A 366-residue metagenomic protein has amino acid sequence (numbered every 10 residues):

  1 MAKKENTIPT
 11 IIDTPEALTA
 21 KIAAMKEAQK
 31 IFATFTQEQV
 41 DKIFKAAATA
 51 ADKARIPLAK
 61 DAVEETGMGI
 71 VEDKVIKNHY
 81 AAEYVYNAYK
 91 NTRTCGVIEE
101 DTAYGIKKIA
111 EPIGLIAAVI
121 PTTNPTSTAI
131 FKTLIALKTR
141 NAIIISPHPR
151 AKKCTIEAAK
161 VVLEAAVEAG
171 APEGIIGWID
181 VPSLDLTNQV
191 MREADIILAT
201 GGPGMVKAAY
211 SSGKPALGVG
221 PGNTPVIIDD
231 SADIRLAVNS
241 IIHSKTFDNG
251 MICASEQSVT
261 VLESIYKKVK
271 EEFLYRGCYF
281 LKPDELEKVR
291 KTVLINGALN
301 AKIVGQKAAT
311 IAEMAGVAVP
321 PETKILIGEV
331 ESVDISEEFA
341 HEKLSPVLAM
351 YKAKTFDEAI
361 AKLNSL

Functional and structural regions predicted by a protein language model:
A2-K107, I135, Y275: N-terminal Rossmann-like NAD(P)+-binding subdomain of aldehyde/semialdehyde dehydrogenases
K3, A33, V317-L366: Conserved C-terminal structural/oligomerization subdomain of aldehyde/semialdehyde dehydrogenase
E5, I12-T14, K138, V206-D334: ALDH superfamily catalytic-core signature
D13-E16, A20-A23, F35-E38, K42-A46 (+21 more regions): Conserved active-site and cofactor/substrate-binding residues in soluble primary-metabolism enzymes
I22, K26-Q29, A33-T36, F44-R55 (+11 more regions): Structural signal for hydrophobic packing residues in well-ordered secondary-structure cores of soluble enzyme domains
A28, G114, N141, T224 (+2 more regions): Short amphipathic alpha-helical segments
V97-L236: Rossmann-like NAD(P) dinucleotide-binding subdomain of oxidoreductase/dehydrogenase enzymes
M191, V219-P221, M251-S255, H341-P346 (+1 more regions): Short glycine-enriched loop/turn motifs at secondary-structure junctions
